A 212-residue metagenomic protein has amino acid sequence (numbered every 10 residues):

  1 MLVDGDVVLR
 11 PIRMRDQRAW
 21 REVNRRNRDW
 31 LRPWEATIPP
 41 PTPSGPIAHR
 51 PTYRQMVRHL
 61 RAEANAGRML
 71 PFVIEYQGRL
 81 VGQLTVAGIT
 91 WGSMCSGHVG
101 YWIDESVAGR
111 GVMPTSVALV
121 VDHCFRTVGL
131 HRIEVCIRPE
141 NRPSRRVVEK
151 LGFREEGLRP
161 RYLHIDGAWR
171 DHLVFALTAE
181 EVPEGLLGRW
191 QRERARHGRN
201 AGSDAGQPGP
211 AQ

Functional and structural regions predicted by a protein language model:
M1-S106, W169-Q212: GNAT-family acyltransferases
M14, P139-N141: A short coil/beta-turn micro-motif at the C-terminal edge of the histidine kinase catalytic ATP-binding domain
F72, H123-F125, F153: Conserved hydrophobic/aromatic "anchor" residues that stabilize well-ordered secondary structure elements
G78, G111, N141, G167: Conserved G/P- and acidic residue-centered "switch" motifs that form tight phosphate/ATP-binding loops in soluble
Y101-I103, G109-H123, R142-K150: Conserved acetyl-CoA-binding loop-helix of GNAT-fold acetyltransferases
R126-C136: Conserved GNAT acetyl-CoA-binding A-motif
C136, R154-D171: Conserved catalytic-core motifs of GNAT/GCN5-like acyltransferases
